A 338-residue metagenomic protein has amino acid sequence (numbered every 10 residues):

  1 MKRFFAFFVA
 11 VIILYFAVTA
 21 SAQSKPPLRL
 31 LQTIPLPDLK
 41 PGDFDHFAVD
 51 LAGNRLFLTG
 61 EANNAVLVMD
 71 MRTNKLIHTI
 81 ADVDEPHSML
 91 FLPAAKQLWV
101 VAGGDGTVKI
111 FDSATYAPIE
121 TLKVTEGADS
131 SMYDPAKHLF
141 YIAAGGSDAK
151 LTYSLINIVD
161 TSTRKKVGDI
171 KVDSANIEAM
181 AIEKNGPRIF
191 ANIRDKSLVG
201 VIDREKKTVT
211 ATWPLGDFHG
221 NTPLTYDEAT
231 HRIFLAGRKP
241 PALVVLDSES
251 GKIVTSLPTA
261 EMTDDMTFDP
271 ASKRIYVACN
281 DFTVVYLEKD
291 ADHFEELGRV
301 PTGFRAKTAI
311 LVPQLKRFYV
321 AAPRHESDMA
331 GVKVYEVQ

Functional and structural regions predicted by a protein language model:
M1-F4: Positively charged n-region of N-terminal signal peptides that target proteins for export
A6-A17: Bacterial N-terminal signal peptides
Y15-Q338: Predominantly soluble domains enriched in secretory-pathway, periplasmic, or organellar proteins
